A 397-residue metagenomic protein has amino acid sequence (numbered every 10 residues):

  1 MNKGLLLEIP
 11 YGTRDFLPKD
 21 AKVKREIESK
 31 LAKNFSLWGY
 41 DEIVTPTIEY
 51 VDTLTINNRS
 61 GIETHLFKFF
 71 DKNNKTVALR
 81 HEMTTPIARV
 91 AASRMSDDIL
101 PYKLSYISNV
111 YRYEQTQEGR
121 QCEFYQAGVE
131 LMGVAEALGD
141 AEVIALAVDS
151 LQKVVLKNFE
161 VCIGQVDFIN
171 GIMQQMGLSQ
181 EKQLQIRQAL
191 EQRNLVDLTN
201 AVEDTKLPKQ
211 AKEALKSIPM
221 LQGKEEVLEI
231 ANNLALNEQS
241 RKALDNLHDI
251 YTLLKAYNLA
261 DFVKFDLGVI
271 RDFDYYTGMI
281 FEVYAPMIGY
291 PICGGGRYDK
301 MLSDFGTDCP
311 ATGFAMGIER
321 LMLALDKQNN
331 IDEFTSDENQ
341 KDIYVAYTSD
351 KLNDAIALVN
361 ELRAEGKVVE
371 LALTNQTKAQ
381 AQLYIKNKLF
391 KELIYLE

Functional and structural regions predicted by a protein language model:
M1-T85, A141, C162: TRNA-binding/sensing appendages of the translation machinery
A21-L37, E49-D52, T84-M95, L104-L156 (+1 more regions): Positively charged, Gly/Ser-enriched RNA/tRNA-binding surfaces
N57-G61, Q175-M176, M279, Y384-N387: Short low-complexity, flexible loop/linker segments enriched in glycine and/or proline with clustered acidic
H65-D71, L178-N200, L207: Acidic, His- and aromatic-enriched active-site or binding-groove loops in soluble protein domains that engage sugars
K68-L79, Q188-E191, C293, L393-E397: Short, basic, helix/turn surface patches
E123-A127, I163-G171: Short, conserved phosphate-binding/catalytic loop or strand-edge motifs used in phosphoryl-/nucleotidyl-transfer
V154-N158, V166-I169, K182, V196: Extended alpha-helical scaffolds
E160-G164, V345-A346: Short internal beta-strands
